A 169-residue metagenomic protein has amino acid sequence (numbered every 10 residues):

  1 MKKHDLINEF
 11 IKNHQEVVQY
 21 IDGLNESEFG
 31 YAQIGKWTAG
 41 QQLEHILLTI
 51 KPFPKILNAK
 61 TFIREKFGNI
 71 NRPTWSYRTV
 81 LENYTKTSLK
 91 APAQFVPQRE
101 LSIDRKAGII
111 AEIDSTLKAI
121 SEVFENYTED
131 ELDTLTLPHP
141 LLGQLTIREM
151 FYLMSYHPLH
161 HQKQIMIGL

Functional and structural regions predicted by a protein language model:
M1-D5, K55-E112: Short, helix-capping/interhelical loops that line the mouth of catalytic, cofactor-, or ligand-binding pockets
M1-Q15: Extreme N-terminal tail/first-helix region
F10, A39, I109-I113, F151-M154: Hydrophobic packing residues in well-ordered alpha-helices of helical domains and bundles
N13-Y20, T49, T116, H157 (+1 more regions): Amphipathic, well-ordered alpha-helical segments in soluble domains
I21-N25: N-terminal leader/capping segments at the start of a protein or of a new domain
S27, A93-L101, L137-L141: A short small-residue
E28-Y84, E125-L169: Short, contiguous alpha-helical
I113-E131: Active-site oxyanion/phosphate-handling segment shared across diverse enzymes
